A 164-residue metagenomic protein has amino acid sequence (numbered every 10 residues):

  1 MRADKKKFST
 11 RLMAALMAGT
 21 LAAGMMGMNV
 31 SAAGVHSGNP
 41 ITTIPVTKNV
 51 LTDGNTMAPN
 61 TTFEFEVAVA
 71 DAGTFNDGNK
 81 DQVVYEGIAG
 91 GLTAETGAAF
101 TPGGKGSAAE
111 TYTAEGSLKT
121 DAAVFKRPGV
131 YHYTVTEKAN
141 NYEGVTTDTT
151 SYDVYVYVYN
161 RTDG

Functional and structural regions predicted by a protein language model:
R2-G164: Solvent-exposed loop/turn and edge beta-strand elements of beta-rich ligand-binding domains
